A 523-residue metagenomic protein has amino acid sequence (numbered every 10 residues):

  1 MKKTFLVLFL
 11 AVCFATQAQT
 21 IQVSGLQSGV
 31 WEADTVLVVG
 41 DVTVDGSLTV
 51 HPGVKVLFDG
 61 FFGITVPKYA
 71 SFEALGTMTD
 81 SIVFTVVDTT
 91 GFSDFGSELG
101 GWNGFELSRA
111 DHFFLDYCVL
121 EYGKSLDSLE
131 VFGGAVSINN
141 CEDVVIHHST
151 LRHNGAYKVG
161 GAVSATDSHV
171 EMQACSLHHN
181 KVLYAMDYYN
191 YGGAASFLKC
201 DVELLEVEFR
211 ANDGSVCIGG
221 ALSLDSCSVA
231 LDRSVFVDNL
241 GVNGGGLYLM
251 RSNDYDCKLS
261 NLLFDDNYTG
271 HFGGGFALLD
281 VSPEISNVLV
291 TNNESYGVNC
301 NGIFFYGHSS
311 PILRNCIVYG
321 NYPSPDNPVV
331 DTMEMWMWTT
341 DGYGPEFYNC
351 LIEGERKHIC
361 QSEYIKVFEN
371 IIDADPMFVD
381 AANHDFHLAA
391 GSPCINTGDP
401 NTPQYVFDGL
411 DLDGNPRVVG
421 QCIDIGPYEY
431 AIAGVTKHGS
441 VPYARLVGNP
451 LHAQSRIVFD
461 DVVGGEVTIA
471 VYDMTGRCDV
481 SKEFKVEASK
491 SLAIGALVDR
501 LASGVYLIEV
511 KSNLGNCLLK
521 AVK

Functional and structural regions predicted by a protein language model:
M1-T4, K523: Positively charged n-region of N-terminal signal peptides that target proteins for export
T4-F14: Sec-dependent N-terminal signal peptides
Q19-L198, L205-G219, S223-D225, D238-M250 (+8 more regions): Beta-strand/loop edge motif enriched in small/polar residues
V145, F197-E203, V207, L224-A389 (+1 more regions): Predominantly extracellular beta-rich ligand-binding scaffolds that present long acidic/polar faces for carbohydrate
E369-E429: C-terminal accessory segments
Y428-S440: Low-complexity, Pro/Thr/Ser/Gly/Ala-rich linker/spacer regions in secreted, extracellular modular proteins
K437-K523: C-terminal outer-membrane/trafficking sorting elements
